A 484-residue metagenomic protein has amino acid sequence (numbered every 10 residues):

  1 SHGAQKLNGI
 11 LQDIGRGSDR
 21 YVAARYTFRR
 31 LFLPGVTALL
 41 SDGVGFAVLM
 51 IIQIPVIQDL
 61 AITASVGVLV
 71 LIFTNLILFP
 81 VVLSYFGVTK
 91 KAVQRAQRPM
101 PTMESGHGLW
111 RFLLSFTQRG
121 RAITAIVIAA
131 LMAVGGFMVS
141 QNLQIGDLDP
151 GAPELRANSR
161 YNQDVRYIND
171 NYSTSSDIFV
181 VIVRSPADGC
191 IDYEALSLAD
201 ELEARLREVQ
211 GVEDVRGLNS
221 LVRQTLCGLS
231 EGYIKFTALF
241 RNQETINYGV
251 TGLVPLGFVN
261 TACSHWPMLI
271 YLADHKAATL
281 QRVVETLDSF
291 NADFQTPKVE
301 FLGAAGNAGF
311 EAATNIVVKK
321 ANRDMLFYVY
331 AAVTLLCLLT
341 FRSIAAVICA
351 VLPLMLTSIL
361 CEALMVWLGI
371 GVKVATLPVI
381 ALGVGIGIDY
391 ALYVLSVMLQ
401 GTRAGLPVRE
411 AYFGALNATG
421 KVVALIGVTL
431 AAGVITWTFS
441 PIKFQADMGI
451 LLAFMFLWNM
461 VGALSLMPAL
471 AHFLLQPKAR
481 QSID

Functional and structural regions predicted by a protein language model:
S1-G15, G35, D42, L78 (+5 more regions): Short helical (or helix-break) motifs at transmembrane helix termini and adjacent helical loops in multi-pass membrane
S1-K6, A346-L395, I435, G462-L466 (+1 more regions): Hydrophobic transmembrane alpha-helices and their membrane-interface caps in long multi-pass transport proteins
D13-L40, G401-A424, V428: Helix-loop junctions and hydrophobic alpha-helical segments within the transmembrane domains of large membrane
A24-F32, V36, I57-A61, L109-R121 (+10 more regions): Alpha-helical membrane-interface segments at transmembrane helix boundaries
V36-F79, L83-S84, T334-L338, L360-G371 (+1 more regions): Hydrophobic, glycine/alanine-rich multi-pass transmembrane helices and their short helix-loop junctions in large
V81, T89, R95-D149, Q163-R166: Signature of alpha-helical transmembrane segments and their immediate interfacial
W110, L114-F116, A122-I123, Q141-G189 (+2 more regions): Solvent-exposed, non-transmembrane loop/terminal regulatory segments of multi-pass membrane proteins
S197, I246-Y330: Extracytoplasmic
